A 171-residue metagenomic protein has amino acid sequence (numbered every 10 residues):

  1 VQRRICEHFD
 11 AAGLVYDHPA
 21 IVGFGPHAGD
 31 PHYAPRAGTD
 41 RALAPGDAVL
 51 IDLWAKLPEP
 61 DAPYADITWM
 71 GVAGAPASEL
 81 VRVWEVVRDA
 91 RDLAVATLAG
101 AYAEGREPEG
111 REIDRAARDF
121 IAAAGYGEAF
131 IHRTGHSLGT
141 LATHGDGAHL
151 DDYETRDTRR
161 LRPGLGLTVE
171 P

Functional and structural regions predicted by a protein language model:
V1-P171: Active-site neighborhoods and metal-handling regions in enzymes and metal-associated proteins
